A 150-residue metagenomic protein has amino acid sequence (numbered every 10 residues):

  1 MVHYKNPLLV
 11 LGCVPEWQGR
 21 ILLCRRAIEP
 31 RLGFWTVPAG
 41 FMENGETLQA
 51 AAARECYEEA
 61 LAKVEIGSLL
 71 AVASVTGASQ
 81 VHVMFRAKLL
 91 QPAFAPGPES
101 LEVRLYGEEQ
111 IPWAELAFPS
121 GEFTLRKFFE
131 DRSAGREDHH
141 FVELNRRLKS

Functional and structural regions predicted by a protein language model:
M1-C13: Acidic, metal-coordinating catalytic segment for phosphate/diphosphate chemistry, firing primarily on the Nudix
V2, E29-P30, Q91, I111: Active-site/binding-pocket entry motifs
L8, R26, L116: Surface loops and adjacent helix of pleckstrin homology
L9-V10, P30, E99: A short beta-loop-beta micro-motif enriched in histidine and acidic residues
G12, R20, E102: Conserved beta-strand and immediately adjacent loop positions that scaffold enzyme active sites
E16-E58: Conserved Nudix-box catalytic region and its N-terminal flanking loop in Nudix hydrolases and closely related
M42-E65, L69-K127, D131, R136-E137 (+1 more regions): Unchanged
H140-F141: Charged, glycine-interspersed solvent-exposed loop segments at helix/strand-loop junctions that cap or gate access
